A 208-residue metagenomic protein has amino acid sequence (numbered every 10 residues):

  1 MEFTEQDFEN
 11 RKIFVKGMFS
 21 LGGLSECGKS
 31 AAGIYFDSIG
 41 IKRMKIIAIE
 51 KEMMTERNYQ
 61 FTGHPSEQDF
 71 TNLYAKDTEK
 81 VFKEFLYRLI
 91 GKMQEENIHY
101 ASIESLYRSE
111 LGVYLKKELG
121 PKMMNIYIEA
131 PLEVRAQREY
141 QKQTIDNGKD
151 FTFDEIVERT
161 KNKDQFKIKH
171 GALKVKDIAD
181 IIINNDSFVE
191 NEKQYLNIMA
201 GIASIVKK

Functional and structural regions predicted by a protein language model:
M1-G17: Extreme N-terminal, non-catalytic leader segments that precede Walker-type/kinase nucleotide-binding cores
M18, I41-K45, M123-N125, D180-N184: Conserved beta-strand scaffold positions in the cores of enzyme catalytic domains, especially in NTP/NDP-utilizing
E26-C27: ATP-binding Walker
S30: Walker A/P-loop
I41-Y114: ATP-dependent small-molecule kinase phosphotransfer cores that center on conserved nucleotide phosphate-binding segments
I49, R108-E110, A130-A136, F188-V189: Conserved nucleotide-binding/hydrolysis micro-motifs of P-loop NTPases
E104-L106, E118-D146, D150: Conserved phosphate-donor/acceptor-positioning beta-strand/loop module used by diverse small-molecule
Q141-K208: Small-molecule kinase domains that catalyze NTP-dependent phosphoryl transfer to phosphate-bearing small molecules
